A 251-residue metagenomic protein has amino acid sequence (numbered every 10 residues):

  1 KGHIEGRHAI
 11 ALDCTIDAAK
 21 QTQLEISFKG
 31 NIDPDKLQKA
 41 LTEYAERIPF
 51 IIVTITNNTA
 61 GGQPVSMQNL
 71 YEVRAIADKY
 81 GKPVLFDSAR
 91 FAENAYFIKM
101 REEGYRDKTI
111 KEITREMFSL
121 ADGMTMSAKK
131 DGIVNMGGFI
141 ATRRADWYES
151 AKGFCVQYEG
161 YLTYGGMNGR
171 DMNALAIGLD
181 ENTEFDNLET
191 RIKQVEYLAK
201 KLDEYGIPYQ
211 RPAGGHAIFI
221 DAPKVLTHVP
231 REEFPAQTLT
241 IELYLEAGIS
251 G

Functional and structural regions predicted by a protein language model:
K1-I207, I220, P230, Q237 (+1 more regions): Conserved PLP-enzyme active-site core in the AAT-like
P208-S250: Conserved PLP-binding catalytic core of the aspartate aminotransferase-like
